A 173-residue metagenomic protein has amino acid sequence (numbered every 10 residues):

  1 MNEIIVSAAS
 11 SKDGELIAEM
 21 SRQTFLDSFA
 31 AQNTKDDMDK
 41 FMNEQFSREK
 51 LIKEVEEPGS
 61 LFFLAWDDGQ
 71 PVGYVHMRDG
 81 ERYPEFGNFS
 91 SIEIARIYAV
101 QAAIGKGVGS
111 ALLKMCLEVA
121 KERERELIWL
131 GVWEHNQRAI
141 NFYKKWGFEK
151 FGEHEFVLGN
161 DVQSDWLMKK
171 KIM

Functional and structural regions predicted by a protein language model:
E3, N88-I92, E126-W129, W133-I140 (+2 more regions): C-terminal "cap" of GNAT-fold acetyltransferases
I4, A8-G14, E19-A31, D39-A102 (+4 more regions): Acetyl-CoA-dependent GNAT
Q32, N88, K106-G107, V162: Non-catalytic, surface-exposed connector residues within folded enzymatic/regulatory domains
G69, G73, G107-G109, G147: Conserved phosphate-binding and hydrolysis motifs of nucleotide-dependent enzymes
Y98, F148-E149: Short acidic-aromatic loop segments in the C-terminal HATPase_c
V100-A102, K106, E134-H135: Active-site acidic-Proline motif in GNAT/NAT acetyltransferases
G105-E118, N141-K145: Conserved acetyl-CoA-binding loop-helix of GNAT-fold acetyltransferases
K106, R123-E126: Short coil/turn segments at alpha/beta junctions that flank glycine-rich nucleotide-binding fingerprints
